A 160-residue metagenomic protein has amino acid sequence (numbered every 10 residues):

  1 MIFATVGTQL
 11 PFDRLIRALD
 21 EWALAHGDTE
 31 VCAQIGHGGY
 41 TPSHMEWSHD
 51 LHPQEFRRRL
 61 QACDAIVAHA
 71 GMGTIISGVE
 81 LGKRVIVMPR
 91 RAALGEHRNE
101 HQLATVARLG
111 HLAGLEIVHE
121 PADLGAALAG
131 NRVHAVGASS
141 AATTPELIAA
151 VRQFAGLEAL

Functional and structural regions predicted by a protein language model:
M1-L160: Nucleotide-activated sugar donor-binding and catalytic core shared by glycosyltransferases and related lipid-linked
